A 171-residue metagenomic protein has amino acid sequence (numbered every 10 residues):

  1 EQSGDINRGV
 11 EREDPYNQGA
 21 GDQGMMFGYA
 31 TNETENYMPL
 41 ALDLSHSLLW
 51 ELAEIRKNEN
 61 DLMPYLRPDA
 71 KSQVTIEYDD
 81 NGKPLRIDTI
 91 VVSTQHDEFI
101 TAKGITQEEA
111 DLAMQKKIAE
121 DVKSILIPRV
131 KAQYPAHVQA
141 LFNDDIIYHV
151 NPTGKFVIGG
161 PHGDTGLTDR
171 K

Functional and structural regions predicted by a protein language model:
E1-P161: Glycine-rich, mobile lid/loop segments that gate access to catalytic sites or pores
E11, T165-T168: Compositionally biased, intrinsically disordered low-complexity regions
I127, L167-K171: Conserved mixed alpha/beta catalytic, RNA-binding, or beta-rich assembly cores of soluble enzyme, regulatory
